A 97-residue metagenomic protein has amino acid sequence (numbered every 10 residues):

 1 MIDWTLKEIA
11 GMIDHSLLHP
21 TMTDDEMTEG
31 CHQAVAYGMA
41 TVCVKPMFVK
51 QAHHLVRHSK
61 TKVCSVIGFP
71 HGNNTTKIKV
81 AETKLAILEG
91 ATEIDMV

Functional and structural regions predicted by a protein language model:
I2-Y37, T41, M47-V97: Alpha/beta enzyme core
